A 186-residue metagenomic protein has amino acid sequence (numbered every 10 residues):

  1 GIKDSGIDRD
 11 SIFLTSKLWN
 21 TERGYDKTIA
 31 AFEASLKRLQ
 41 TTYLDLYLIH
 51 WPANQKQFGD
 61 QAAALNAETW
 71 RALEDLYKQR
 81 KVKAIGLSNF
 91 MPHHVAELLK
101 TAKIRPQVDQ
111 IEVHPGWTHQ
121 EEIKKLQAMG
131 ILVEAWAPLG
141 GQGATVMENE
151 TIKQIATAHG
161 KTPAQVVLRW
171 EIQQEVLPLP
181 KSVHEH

Functional and structural regions predicted by a protein language model:
G1-I12, T42, L139-Q142: N-terminal binding-site loop/beta-alpha segment at the start of enzyme catalytic domains that lines or forms
G1-K3, F32-L36, L73-E74, V95-L99: Short, well-ordered amphipathic alpha-helices
R9-S11, Y43-D45, K83, G130: Loop/turn elements at helix/coil->beta-strand transitions in domains of secreted/extracellular proteins
D10-E22, D45-H50, Q110-V113: A short, structured active-site edge motif that brings together acidic residues
L14, I29-A30, N149-E150: A generic alpha-helix surface/boundary motif
S16-K27, Q55-A62: Active-site mouth loops of central-metabolism enzymes
T28-I49, D75-Q79: CE4/NodB-like, metal-dependent polysaccharide N-deacetylase domain that modifies extracellular/periplasmic N-acetylated
W51-H186: Beta/alpha (TIM)-barrel catalytic core signal, keyed to glycine-rich beta->alpha loops juxtaposed to Asp/Glu that bind
